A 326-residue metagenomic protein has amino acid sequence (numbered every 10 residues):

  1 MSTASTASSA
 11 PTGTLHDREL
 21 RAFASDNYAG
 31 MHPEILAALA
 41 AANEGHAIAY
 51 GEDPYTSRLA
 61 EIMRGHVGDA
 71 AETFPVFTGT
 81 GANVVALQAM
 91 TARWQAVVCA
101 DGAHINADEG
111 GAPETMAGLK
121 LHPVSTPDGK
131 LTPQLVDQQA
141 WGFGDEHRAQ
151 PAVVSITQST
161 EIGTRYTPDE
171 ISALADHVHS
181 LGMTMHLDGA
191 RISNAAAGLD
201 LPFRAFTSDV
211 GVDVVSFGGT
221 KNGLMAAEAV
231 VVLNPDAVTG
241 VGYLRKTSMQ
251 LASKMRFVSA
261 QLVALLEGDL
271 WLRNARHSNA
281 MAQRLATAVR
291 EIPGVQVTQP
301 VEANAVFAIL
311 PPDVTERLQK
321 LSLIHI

Functional and structural regions predicted by a protein language model:
H32-G79, D101-G102, N106-A107, A112: Conserved N-terminal alpha-helix of the aminotransferase class I/II PLP-enzyme fold
A89-A107: Conserved PLP-anchoring active-site segment centered on the Schiff-base-forming lysine
A117-A152, I156-E161, R165-A173: PLP-dependent aminotransferase-class I/II
P151-T160, R165, P202-P293, V297-A303: Active-site C-terminal subdomain of aminotransferase-like
Y166-A196: Catalytic PLP-binding core of fold-type I/II PLP enzymes
G294-K320: Conserved PLP-binding catalytic core of the aspartate aminotransferase-like
I324-I326: Conserved small/polar residues in nucleotide/adenosyl-binding loops
